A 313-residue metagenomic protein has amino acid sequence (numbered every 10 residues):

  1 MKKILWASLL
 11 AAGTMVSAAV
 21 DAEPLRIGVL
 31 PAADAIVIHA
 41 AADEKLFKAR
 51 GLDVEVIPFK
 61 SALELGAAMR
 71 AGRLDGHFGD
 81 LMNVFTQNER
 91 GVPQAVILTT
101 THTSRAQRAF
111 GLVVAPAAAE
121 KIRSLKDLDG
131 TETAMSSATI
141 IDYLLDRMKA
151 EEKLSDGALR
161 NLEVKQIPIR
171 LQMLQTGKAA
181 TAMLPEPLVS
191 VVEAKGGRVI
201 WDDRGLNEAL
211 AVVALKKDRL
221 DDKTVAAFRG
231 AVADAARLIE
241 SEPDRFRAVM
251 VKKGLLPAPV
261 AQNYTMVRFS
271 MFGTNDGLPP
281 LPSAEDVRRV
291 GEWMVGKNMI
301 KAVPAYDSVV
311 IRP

Functional and structural regions predicted by a protein language model:
I4-A19: Gram-negative bacterial Sec-dependent N-terminal signal peptides
W6, V20-R50, R288-P313: N-terminal hydrophobic or amphipathic helices and topogenic motifs
E23-L154, N161-V164, A180-M183, N207: Short, glycine-/small- and polar/acidic-enriched structural segments that line small-molecule recognition paths
I36, A40, E44-K45, A67 (+14 more regions): Solvent-exposed, polar/charged alpha-helical surfaces in well-ordered, non-transmembrane soluble domains, broadly
E55, L63, N263-M271, P304-P313: Short linear loop/turn motifs
M82, A117, A158-L162, Q166-K253: Pocket-lining segment of extracytoplasmic ligand-binding domains
Q87-T100, V191-D203, A261: Ligand-binding "clamshell"
D221-M299: Secondary-structure end/capping motifs
